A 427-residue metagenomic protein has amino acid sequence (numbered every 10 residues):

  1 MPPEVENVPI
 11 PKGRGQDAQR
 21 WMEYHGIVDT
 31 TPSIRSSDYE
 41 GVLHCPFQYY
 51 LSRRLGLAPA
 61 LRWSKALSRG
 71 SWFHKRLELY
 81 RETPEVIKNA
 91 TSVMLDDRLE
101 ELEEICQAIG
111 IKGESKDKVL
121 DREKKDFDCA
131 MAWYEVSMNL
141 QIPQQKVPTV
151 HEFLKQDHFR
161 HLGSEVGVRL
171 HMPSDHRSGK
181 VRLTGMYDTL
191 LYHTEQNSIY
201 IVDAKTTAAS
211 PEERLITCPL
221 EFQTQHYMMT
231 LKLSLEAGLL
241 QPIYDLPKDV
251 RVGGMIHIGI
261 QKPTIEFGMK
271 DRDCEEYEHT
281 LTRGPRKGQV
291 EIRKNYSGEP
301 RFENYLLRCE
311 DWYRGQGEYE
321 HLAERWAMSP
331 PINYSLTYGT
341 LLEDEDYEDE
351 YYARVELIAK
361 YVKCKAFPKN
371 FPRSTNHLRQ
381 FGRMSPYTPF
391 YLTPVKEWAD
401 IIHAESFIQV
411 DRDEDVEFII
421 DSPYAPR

Functional and structural regions predicted by a protein language model:
M1-R427: RecB-family 4Fe-4S metal-dependent nuclease core
